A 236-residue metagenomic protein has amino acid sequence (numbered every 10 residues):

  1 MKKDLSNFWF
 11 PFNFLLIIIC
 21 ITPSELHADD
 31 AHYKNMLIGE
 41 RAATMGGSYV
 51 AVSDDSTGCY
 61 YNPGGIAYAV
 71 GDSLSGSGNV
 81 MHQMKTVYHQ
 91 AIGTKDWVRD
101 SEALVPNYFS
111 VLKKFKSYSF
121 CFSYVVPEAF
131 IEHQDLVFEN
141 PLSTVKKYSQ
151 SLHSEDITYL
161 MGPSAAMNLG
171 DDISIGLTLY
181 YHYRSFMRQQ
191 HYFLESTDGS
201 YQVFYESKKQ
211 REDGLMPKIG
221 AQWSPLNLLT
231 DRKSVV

Functional and structural regions predicted by a protein language model:
M1, H82-H89: Short regulatory "switch" loops immediately downstream of catalytic or recognition motifs within protein catalytic
K2-N13: Bacterial N-terminal signal peptides that target proteins for export
P11-T22: Bacterial N-terminal signal peptides
T22-A28: Sec/Tat signal peptide C-region and signal peptidase I cleavage site
A28-G46, V50, G71, V87-I92 (+2 more regions): Outer-membrane beta-barrel porins/channels
N35, G78-Q83: Glycine- and acidic-residue-biased ligand/ion/polar-headgroup-sensing regions
V52-V80: N-terminal, post-signal-peptide region of Sec/Tat-exported proteins
